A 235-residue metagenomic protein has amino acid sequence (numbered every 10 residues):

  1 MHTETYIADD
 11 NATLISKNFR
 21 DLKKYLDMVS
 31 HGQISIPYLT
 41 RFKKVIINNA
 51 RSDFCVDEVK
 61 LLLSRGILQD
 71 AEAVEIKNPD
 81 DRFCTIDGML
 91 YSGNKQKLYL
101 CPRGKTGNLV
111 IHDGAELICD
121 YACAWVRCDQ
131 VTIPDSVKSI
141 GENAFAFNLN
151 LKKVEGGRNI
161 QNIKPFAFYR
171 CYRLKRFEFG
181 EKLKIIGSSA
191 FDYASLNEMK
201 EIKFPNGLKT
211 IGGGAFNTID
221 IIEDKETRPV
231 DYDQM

Functional and structural regions predicted by a protein language model:
M1-L117, W125-S139, N148-N162, Y172-I185 (+2 more regions): Structural signature of tandem-repeat unit edges
Y99, Y121, G141-A144, P165-A167 (+2 more regions): Consensus positions within tandem repeat domains that build extended binding/scaffold surfaces
